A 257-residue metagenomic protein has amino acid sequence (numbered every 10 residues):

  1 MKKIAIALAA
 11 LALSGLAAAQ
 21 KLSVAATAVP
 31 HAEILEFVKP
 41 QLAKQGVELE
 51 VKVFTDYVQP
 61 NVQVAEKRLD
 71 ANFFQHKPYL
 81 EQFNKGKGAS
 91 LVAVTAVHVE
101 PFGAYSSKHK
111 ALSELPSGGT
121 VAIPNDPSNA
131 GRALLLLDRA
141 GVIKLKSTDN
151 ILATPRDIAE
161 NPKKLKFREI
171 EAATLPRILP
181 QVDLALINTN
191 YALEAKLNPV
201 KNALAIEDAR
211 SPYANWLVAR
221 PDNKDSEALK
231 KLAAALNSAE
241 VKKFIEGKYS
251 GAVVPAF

Functional and structural regions predicted by a protein language model:
S14-G15, A19: N-terminal signal peptide c-region/cleavage motif recognized by signal peptidases
Q20-V29, V47-V53, T120-V121: Short, well-ordered beta-strand elements
K52-V62, D149-R177: Short helix-initiation/N-cap motifs at beta->coil->alpha
V53-Y57, K67, N72-E81, H98 (+3 more regions): Beta->alpha turn/N-cap motifs
Q82-V94, H109, Q181, L186 (+1 more regions): Ligand-binding "clamshell"
V94-I143: A conserved helix-loop-strand patch within extracytoplasmic ligand-binding domains of the periplasmic binding
A96-Y105, L193-L229, A233-N237, A252-F257: Periplasmic-binding protein-like
G131-D138, L236-P255: Periplasmic-binding protein-like
